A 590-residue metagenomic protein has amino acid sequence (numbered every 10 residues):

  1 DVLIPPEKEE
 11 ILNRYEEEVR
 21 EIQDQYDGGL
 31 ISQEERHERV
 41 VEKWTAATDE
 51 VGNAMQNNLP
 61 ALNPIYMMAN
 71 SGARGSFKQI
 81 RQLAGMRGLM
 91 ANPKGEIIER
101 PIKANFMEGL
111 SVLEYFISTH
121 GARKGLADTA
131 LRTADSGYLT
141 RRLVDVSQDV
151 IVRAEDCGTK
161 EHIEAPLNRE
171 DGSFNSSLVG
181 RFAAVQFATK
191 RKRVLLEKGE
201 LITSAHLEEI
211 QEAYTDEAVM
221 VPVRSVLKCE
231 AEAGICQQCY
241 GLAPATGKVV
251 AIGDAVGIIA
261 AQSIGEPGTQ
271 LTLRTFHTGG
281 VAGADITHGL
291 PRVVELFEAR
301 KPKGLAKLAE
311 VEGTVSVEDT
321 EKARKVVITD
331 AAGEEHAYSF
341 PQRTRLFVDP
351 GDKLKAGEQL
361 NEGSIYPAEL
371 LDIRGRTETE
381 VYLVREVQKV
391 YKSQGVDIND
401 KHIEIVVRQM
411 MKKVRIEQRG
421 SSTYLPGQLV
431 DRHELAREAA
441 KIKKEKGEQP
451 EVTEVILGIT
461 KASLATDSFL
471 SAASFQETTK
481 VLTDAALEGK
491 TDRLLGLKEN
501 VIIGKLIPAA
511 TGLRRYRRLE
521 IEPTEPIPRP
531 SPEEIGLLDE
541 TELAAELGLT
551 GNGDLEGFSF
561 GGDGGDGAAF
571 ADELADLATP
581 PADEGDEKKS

Functional and structural regions predicted by a protein language model:
V2-P6, L12-E21, D27, I31-S32 (+5 more regions): Intrinsically disordered, low-complexity regulatory segments
L59-P60, P64, G75-Q82, G88 (+1 more regions): A translation/RNA-centric and nucleic-acid-associated enzymatic feature enriched in Class II aminoacyl-tRNA synthetases
